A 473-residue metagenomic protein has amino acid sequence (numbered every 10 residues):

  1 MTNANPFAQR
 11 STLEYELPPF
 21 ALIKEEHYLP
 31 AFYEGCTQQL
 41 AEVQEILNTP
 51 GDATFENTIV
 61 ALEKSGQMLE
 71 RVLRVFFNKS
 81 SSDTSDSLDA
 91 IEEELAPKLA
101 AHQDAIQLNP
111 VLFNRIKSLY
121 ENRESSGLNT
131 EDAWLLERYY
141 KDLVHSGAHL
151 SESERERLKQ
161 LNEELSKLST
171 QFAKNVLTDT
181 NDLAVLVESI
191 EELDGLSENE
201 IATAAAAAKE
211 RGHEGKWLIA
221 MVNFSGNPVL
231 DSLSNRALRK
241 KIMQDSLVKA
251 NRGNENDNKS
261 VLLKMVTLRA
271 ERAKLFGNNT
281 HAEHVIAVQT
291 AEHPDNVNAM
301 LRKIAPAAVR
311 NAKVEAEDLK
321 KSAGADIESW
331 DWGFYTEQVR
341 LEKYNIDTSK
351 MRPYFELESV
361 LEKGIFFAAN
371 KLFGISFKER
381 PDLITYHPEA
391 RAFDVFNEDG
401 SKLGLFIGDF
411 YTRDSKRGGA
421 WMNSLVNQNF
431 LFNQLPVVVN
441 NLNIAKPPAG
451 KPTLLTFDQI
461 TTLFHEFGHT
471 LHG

Functional and structural regions predicted by a protein language model:
M1-S197: N-terminal helix-rich structural modules
T2-H27, E34, K216-L218, G364-F367 (+4 more regions): C-terminal, non-catalytic "cap/extension" segments appended to globular domains
T12-H27, V75-L95, S118-Q160, A220-S260 (+3 more regions): Short His/Asp/Glu-rich catalytic/ion-coordination signatures at enzyme active sites or charged loops
E131, L135-L136, E164-T170, K174 (+4 more regions): Active-site-proximal, well-structured secondary-structure segments within enzyme catalytic domains
L247, Y411, A445-P448, G468 (+1 more regions): Hydrophobic alpha-helix feature that most strongly marks membrane-spanning transmembrane helices and their immediate
N254, N258, A449-I460: Alpha-helix N-cap/helix-initiation motif
A270, G277, A369, L454-G473: Active-site recognition of the HExxH zinc-binding catalytic motif
V437-A445, P452-T453, T462: Polar, glycine-rich mid-to-C-terminal structural blocks that act as macromolecule-binding/assembly scaffolds
